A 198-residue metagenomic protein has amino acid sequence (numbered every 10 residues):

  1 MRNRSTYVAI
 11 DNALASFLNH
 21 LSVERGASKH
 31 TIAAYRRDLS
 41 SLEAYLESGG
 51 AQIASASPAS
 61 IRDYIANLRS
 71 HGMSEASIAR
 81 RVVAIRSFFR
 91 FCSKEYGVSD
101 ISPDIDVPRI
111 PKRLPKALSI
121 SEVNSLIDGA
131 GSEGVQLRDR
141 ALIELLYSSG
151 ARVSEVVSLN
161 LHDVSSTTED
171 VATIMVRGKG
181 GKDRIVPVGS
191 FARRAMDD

Functional and structural regions predicted by a protein language model:
M1-D198: Conserved catalytic core of the tyrosine transesterase superfamily
